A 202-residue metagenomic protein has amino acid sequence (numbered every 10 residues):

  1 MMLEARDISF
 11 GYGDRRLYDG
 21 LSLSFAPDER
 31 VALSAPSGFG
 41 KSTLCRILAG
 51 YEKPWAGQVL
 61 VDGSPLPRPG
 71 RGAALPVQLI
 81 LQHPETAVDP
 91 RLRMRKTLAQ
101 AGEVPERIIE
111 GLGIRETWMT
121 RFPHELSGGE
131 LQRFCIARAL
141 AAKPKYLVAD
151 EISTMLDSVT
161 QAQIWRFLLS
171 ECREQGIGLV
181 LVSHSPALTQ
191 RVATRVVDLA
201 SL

Functional and structural regions predicted by a protein language model:
L3, L17-G20: Conserved structural motif at the start of ABC-family nucleotide-binding domains
A49: Helix-to-loop junction immediately C-terminal to a conserved catalytic motif
S64-Q78, L92, K96: ABC ATPase NBD coupling module
H83, P90-P105: Q-loop/switch helix immediately C-terminal to the Walker
F122-L126, E130: Conserved ABC ATPase signature
I136, V148: Hydrophobic anchor residue at the start of the ABC signature
K143: Conserved catalytic motifs of ABC-family nucleotide-binding domains
